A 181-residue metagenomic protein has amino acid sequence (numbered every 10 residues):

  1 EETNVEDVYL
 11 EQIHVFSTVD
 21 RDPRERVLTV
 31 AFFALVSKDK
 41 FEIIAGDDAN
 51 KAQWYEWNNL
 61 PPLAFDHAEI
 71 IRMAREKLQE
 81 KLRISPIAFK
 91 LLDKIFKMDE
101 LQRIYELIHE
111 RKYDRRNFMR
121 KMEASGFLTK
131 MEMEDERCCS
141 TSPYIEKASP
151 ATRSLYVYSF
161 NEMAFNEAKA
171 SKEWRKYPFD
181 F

Functional and structural regions predicted by a protein language model:
T3-N4, E110: Glycine-centered helix-boundary capping/hinge motifs
N4-E42, Q79-A88, S125-T129, S140-P143: Active-site segment of metal-dependent pyrophosphate-handling enzymes, primarily the Nudix hydrolase catalytic core
V8-E11, D47, Y113, N117: Alpha-helix N-cap and coil->helix boundary residues
R26-L28, G46-D48, T152: A short, structural micro-pattern
A31-L35, E42-L82, L91-D99, I104 (+3 more regions): NUDIX/MutT-family hydrolases
R103-R111: Short helix-coil junctions and helix-kink-helix linkers
R111-S140: Positively charged, solvent-exposed patches that mediate nucleic-acid binding
K130-F181: Long, intrinsically disordered, low-complexity Ser/Thr/Pro-rich regulatory/activation regions of nuclear proteins
